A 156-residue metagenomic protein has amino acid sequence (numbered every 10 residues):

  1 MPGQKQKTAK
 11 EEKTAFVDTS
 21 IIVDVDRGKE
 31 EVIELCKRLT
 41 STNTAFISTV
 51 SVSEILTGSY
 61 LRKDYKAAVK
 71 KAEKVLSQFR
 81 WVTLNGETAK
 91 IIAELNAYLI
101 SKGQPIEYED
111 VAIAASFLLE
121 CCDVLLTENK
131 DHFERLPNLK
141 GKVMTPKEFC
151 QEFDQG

Functional and structural regions predicted by a protein language model:
M1-I47, S59-E73: Short, well-structured N-terminal submotif of metal-dependent ribonuclease cores
M1-K10, E120-G156: Acidic, PIN/NYN-like endoribonuclease modules and their adjacent C-terminal/linker elements
P2-Q6, W81-E128: Active-site neighborhoods of divalent-metal-dependent phosphate/nucleic-acid chemistry enzymes
D18, E54, D110, N129: Acidic active-site catalytic centers that drive phospho-/nucleotidyl reactions and related ester hydrolyses
I22-V23, V50-A97: Active-site-proximal, substrate-binding regions of enzyme catalytic domains and RNA-binding/basic surfaces
S41, S77, P137-L139: Short, structured coil segments at secondary-structure junctions
F46, V82, M144: General small-molecule cofactor/ligand-binding pocket signal
